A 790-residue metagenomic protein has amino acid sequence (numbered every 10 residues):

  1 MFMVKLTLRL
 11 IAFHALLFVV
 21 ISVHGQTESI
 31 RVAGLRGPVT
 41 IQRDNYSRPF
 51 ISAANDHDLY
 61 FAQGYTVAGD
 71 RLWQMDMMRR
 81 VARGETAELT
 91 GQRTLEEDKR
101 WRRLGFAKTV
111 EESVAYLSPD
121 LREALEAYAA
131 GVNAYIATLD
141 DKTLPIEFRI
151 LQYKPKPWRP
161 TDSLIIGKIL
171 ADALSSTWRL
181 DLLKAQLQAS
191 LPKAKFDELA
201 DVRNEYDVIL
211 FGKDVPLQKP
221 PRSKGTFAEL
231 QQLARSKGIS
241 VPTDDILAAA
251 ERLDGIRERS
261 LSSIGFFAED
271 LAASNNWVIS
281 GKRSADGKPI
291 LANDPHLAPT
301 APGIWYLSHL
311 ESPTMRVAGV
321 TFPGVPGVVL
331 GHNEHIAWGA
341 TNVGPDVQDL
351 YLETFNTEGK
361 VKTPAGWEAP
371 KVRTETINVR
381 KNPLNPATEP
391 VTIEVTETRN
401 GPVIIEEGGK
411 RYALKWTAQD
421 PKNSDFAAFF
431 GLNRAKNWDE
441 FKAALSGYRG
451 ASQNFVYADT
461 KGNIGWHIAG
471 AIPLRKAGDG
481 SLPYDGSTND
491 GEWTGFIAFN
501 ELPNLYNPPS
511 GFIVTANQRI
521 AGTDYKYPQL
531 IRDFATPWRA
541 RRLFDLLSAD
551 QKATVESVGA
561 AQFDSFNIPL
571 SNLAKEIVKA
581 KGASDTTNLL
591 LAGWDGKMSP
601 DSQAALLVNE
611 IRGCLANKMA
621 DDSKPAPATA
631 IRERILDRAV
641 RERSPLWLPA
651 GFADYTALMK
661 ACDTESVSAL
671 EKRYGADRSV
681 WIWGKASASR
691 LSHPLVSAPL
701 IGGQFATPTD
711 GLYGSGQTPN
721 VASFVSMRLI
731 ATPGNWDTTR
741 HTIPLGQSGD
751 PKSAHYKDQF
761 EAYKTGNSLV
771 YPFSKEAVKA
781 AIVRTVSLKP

Functional and structural regions predicted by a protein language model:
F2-A12: Bacterial N-terminal signal peptides that target proteins for export
I11-S22: Bacterial N-terminal signal peptides
T27-I290, P295, A301, T398: Substrate-recognition/specificity elements adjacent to catalytic centers across diverse enzyme folds
E96, A107-K108, A129-A130, A427-Q453 (+2 more regions): Proteins synthesized as precursors that undergo proteolytic processing into mature forms
L271, S312-F322, G331-H335, A340-S487: Glycine- and hydrophobic-rich flexible loops that cap the catalytic core of alpha/beta enzyme folds
K410, G447-D550, R612-N617: Hydrophobic alpha-helical segments
D479, T586-Y674: A terminal-accessory region detector
Q529-S584, C662-P790: Terminal end segments
